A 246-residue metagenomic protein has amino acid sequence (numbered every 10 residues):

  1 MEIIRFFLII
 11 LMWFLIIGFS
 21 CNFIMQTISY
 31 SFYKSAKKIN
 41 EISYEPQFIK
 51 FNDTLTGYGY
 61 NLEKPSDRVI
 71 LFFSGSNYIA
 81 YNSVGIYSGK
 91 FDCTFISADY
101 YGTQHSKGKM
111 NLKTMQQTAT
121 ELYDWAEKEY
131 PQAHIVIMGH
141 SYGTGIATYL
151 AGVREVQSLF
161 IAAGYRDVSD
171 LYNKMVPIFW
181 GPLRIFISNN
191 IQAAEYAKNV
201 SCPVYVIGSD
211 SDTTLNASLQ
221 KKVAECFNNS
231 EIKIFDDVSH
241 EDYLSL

Functional and structural regions predicted by a protein language model:
I3-F51, T56-Y60: An N-terminal hydrophobic leader/cap segment in hydrolases
T54-W125, M138, G145: Membrane-embedded segments
V84-G85, A193, C202, N216-E225: Short alpha-helix in the alpha/beta-hydrolase fold that links the catalytic acid
Y130-S141: Alpha/beta-hydrolase fold nucleophile elbow
T144-Y196: Hydrolase active-site cap/lid region
V200-S201, Y205-G208, D212: Short beta-strand/loop motif that positions the catalytic acidic residue of the alpha/beta-hydrolase fold
D210-L215, H240-E241: Acidic catalytic loop of the alpha/beta-hydrolase fold
V238-L246: Catalytic histidine-centered segment of alpha/beta-hydrolase-like enzymes
